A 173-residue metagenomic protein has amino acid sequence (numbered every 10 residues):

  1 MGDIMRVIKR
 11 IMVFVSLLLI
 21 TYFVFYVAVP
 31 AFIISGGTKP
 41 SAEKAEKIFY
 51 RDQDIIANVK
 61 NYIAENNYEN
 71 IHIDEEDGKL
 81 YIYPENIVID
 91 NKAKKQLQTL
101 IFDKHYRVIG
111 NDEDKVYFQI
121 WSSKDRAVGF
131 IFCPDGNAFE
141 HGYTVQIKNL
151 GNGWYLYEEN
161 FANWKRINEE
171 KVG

Functional and structural regions predicted by a protein language model:
M1-G2, G173: Short intrinsically disordered terminal tails
G2-F23: N-terminal Sec-pathway targeting helices
M12-L18, I55, K60, F130: Aromatic-residue detector
S16, S35, S41, S122-S123: Generic serine detector
T21, I34, T38, A45 (+3 more regions): Generic structural signal for short, flexible, solvent-exposed coil/loop and linker residues
V24-D103: N-terminal export/targeting and maturation segments
N67-G173: Extracytosolic and intramembrane catalytic regions of membrane-associated proteins in envelope/secretory systems
